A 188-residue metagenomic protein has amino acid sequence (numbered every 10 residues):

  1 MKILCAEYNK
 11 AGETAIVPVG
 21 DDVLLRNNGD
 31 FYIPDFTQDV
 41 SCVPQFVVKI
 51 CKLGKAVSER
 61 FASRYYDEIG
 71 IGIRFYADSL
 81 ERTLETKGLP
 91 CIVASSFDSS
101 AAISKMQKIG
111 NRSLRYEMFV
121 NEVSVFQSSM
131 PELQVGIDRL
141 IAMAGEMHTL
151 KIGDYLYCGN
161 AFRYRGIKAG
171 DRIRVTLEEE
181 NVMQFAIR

Functional and structural regions predicted by a protein language model:
M1-T149, Y155, R163-R188: Catalytic-core "active-site belt" of small-molecule-metabolizing enzymes, emphasizing His/Asp/Glu-rich regions
